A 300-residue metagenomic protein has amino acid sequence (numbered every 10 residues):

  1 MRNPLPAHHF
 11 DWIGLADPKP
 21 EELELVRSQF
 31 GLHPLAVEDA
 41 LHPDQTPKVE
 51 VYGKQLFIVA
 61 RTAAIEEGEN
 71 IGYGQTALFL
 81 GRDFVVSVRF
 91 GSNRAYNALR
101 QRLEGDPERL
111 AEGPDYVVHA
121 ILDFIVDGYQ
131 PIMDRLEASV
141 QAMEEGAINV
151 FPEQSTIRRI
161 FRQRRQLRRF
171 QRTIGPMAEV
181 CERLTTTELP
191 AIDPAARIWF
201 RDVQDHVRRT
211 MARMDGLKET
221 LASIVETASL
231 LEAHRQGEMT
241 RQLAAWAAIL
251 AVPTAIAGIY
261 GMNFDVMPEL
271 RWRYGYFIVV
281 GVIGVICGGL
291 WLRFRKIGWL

Functional and structural regions predicted by a protein language model:
M1-G216, E269, W299-L300: Peripheral, non-transmembrane regulatory/ligand-interaction domains of membrane transport proteins
G31, D205-L300: Hydrophobic alpha-helical transmembrane segments and their immediately adjacent juxtamembrane loops
